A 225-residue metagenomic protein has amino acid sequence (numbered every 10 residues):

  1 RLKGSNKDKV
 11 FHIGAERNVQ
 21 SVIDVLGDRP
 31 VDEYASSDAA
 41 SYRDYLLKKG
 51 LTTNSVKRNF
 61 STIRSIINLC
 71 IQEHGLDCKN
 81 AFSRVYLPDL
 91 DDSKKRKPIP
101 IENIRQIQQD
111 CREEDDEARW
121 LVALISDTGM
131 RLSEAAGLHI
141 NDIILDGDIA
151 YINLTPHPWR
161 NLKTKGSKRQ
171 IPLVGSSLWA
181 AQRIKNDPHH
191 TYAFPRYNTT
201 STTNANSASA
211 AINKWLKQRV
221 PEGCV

Functional and structural regions predicted by a protein language model:
R1-N18: Short, aromatic/basic-rich helix-turn unit that serves as a nucleic-acid recognition element
A15, N59, I104, E117-R119 (+3 more regions): Short, leucine-enriched amphipathic alpha-helices that occur as contiguous helical runs
R17-Q20, S41, S61, S65 (+3 more regions): Generic recognition of well-ordered alpha-helical segments within structured catalytic/regulatory domains
N18-S21, R29-S37, K48-S83, R131-S133: N-terminal DNA-binding recognition helix of tyrosine site-specific recombinases/integrases
D32, L76-K79, D89-Q108, N161-V174 (+1 more regions): DNA breakage-rejoining catalytic core of tyrosine-based enzymes
T53, K57, S83-L138, S167: Basic, Lys/Arg- and aromatic-enriched nucleic-acid-binding interface segment
G137-A180: Conserved tyrosine-mediated DNA breakage-rejoining catalytic core shared by Y-recombinases
H157, V174-C224: Active-site/catalytic core of tyrosine-dependent DNA strand-transfer enzymes
